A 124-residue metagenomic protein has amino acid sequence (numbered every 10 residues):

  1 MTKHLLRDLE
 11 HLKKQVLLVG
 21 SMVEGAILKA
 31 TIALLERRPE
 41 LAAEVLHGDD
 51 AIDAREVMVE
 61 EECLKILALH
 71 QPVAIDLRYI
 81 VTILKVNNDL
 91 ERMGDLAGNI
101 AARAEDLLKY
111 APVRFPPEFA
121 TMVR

Functional and structural regions predicted by a protein language model:
M1-R124: Cytosolic, long alpha-helical scaffolding segments
